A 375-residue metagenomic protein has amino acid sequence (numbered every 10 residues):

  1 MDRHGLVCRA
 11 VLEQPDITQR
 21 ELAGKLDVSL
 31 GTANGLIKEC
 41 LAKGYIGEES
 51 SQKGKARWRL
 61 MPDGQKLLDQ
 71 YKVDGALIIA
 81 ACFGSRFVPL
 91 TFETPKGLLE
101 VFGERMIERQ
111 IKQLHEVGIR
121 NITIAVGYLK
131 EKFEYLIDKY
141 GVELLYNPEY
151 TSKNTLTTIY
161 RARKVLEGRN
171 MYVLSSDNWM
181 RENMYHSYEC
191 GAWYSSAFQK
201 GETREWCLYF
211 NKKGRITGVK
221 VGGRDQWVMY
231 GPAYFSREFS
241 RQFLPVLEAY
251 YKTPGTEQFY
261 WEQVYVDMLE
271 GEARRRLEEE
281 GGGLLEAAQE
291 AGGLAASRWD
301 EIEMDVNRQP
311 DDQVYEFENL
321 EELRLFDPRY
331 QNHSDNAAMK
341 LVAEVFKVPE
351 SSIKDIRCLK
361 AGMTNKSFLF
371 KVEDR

Functional and structural regions predicted by a protein language model:
M1-K25: Short amphipathic alpha-helical interface segments
M1-R3, T18, S51-Q70: Short, cationic-aromatic polyanion-contact patches
L12, P62-K130: N-terminal glycine-rich phosphate-binding loop and ensuing alpha1 helix
G31: Key DNA-contact positions within bacterial/archaeal DNA-binding proteins
L41-S51: A short, conserved structural fragment
E131-C207: Conserved beta-loop-beta/alpha segment of the NTase-like Rossmann-fold superfamily that binds/positions NTPs
M180-T256: Conserved core of the sugar-phosphate nucleotidyltransferase
D305, Q309, Q313-Y315, E322-R375: Conserved NTP-binding catalytic cores of kinases and kinase-like/nucleotidyltransferase enzymes across multiple kinase
